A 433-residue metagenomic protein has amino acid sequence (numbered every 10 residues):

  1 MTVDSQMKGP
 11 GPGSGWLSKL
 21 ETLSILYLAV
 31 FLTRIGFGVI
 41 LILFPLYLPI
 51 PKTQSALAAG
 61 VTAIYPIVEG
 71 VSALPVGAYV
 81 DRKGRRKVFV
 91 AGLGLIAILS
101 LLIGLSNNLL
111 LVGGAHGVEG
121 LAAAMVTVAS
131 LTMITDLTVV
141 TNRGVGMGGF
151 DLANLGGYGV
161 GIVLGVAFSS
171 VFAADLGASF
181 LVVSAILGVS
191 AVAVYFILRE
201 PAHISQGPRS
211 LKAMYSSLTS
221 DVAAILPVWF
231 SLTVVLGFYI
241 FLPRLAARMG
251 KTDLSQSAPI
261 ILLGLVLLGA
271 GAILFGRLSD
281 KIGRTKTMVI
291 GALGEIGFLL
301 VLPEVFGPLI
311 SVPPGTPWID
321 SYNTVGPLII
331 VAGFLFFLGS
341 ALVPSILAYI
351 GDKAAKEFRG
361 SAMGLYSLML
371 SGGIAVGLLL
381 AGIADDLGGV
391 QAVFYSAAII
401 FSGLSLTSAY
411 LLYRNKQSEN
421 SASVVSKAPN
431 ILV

Functional and structural regions predicted by a protein language model:
D4-L20, R199-P227, P429-V433: Juxtamembrane intracellular "pre-TM" segments in multi-pass secondary transporters
W16-P66, L236-M249: Helix-loop boundary and gating motifs at the non-cytosolic
P66-L74, Y158-G159, L265-I273, I374-A375: Residue-level signature of mid-helix packing/kink "hotspots" within the transmembrane helices of 12-pass Major
G94-N107, G294-S321: C-terminal ends and interior cores of transmembrane alpha-helices in multi-pass membrane transporters/permeases
G117-A153: Cytoplasmic helix-loop-helix junction between adjacent transmembrane helices in 12-TM secondary transporters
V126-T138, A341-A354: Intracellular juxtamembrane helix-capping segments at the cytosolic ends of symmetry-related transmembrane helices
A185-H203, T407-L412: C-terminal membrane-cytosol helix-exit motif in multi-pass small-molecule transporters
